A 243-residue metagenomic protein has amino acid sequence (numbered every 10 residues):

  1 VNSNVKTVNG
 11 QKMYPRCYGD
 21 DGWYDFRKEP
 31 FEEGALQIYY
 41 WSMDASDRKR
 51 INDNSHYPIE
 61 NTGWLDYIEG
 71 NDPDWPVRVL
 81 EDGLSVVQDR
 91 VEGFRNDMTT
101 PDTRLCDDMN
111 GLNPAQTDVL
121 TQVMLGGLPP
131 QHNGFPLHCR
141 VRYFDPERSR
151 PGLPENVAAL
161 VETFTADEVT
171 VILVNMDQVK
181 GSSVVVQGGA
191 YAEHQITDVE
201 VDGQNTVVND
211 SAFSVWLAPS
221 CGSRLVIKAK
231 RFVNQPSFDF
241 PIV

Functional and structural regions predicted by a protein language model:
V1-Q178: Catalytic domains of carbohydrate-active enzymes that cleave complex glycans
H132-V243: C-terminal beta-sandwich/jelly-roll accessory domains of carbohydrate-active enzymes
